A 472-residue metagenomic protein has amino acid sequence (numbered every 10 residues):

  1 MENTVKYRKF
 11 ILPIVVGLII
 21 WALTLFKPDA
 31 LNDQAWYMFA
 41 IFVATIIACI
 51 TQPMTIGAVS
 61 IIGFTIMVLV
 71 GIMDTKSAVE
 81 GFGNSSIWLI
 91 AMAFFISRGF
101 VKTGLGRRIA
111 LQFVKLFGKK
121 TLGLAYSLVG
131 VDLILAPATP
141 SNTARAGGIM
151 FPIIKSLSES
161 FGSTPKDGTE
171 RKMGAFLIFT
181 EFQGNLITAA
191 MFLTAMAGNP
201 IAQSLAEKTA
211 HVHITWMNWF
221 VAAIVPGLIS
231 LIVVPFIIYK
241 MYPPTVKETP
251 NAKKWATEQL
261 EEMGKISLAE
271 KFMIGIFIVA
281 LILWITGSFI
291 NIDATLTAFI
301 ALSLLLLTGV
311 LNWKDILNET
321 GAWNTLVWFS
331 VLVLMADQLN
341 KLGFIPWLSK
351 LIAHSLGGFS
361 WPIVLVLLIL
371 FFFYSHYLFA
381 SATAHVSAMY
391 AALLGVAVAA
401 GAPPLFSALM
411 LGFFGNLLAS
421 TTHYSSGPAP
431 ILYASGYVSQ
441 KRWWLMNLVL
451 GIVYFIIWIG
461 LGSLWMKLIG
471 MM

Functional and structural regions predicted by a protein language model:
M1-L89, A210, N218-K350, V449-F455 (+1 more regions): Hydrophobic transmembrane alpha-helices of multi-pass small-molecule transporters
I46-T55, V131-S141, F182-L193, L283-F289 (+2 more regions): Transmembrane alpha-helix interface/packing and boundary motifs in multi-pass membrane proteins, characterized by
G57-D167, E319, W323-T325, F329-A400: Membrane-embedded alpha-helical segments and adjacent helix-loop junctions characteristic of multi-pass solute
G63-F64, T143-E159, I178, M191-T209 (+5 more regions): Re-entrant/interfacial helical elements at transmembrane boundaries that shape and gate the permeation pathway
S85-F95, T139-I149, W219-P235, F406-L417: Alpha-helical transmembrane segments
L122-A136, G162-T188, I214-A222, W361-Y374 (+1 more regions): Alpha-helical transmembrane segments of multi-pass membrane proteins
S160-T164, I224, V331-M335, L356-M472: C-terminal transmembrane helix pair
F161-P244, P403, P428-G462, M466 (+1 more regions): Membrane-core helix-loop-helix motifs of multi-pass transport proteins
